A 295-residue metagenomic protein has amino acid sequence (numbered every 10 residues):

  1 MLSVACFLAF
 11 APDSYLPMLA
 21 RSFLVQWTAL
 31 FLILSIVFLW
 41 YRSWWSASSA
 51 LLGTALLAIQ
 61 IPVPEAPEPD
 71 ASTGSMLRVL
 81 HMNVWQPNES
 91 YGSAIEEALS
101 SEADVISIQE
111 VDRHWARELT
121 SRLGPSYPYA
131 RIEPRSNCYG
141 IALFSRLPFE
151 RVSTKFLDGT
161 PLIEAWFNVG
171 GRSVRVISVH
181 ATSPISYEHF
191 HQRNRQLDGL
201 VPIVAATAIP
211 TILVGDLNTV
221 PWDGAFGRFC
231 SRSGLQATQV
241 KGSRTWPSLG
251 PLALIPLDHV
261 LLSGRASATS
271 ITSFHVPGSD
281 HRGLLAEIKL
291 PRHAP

Functional and structural regions predicted by a protein language model:
M1-R122, R292-A294: N-terminal, active-site-proximal structural segment of metallo-dependent hydrolase catalytic domains
S75, V79, W85-S100, I108-P295: Soluble catalytic domains of enzymes that build or remodel membrane lipids, polysaccharides, and related
